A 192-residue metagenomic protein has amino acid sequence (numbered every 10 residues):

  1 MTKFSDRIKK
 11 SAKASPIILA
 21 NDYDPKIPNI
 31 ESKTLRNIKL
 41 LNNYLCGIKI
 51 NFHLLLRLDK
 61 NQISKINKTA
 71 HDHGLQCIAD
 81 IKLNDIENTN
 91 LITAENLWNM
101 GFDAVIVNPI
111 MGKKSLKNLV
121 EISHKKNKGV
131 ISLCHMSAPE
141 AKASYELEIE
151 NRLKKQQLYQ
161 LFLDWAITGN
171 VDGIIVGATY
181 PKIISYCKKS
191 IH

Functional and structural regions predicted by a protein language model:
M1-C77, K154-Y159, W165-D172: Conserved N-terminal beta1-alpha1 strand-loop-helix module at the mouth
K3, R57, I86, K182 (+1 more regions): Charge-biased, low-complexity intrinsically disordered regions
K13, Y23-K26, E87-P181, S190: Conserved anion-binding
L19, K49-I50, C77-I81, I106-V107 (+2 more regions): General beta-strand structural signal in soluble alpha/beta enzymes
H53-L56, K82-N90: Conserved PLP phosphate-binding loop immediately N-terminal to the Schiff-base lysine helix in PLP-dependent enzymes
A70-K82, N127-V130, K189-H192: Short beta-strand/loop segments at the ligand-binding rim of alpha/beta enzyme cores
